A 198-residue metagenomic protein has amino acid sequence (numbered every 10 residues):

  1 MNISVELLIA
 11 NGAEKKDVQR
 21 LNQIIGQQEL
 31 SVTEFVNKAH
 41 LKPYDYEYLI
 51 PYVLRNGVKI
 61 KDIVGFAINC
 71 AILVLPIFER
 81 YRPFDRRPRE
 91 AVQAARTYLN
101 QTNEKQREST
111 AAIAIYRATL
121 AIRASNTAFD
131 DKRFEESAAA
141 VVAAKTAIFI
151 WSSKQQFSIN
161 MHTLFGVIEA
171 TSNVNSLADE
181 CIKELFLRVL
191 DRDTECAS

Functional and structural regions predicted by a protein language model:
M1-S198: Short, glycine-biased loop/turn motifs at secondary-structure junctions and in low-complexity Ser/Thr/Pro-rich termini
